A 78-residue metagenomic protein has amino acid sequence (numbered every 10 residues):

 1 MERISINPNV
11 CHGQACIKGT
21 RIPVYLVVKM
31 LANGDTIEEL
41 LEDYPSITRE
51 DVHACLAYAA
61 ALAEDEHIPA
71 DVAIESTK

Functional and structural regions predicted by a protein language model:
M1-K78: Small, basic N-terminal interaction modules of short regulatory proteins
